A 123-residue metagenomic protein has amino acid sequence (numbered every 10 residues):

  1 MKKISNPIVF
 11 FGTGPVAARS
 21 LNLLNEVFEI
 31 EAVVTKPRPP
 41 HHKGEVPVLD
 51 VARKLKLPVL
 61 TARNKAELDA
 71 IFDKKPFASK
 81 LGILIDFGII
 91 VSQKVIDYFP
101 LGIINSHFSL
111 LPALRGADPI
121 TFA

Functional and structural regions predicted by a protein language model:
M1-A123: One-carbon transfer enzymes
